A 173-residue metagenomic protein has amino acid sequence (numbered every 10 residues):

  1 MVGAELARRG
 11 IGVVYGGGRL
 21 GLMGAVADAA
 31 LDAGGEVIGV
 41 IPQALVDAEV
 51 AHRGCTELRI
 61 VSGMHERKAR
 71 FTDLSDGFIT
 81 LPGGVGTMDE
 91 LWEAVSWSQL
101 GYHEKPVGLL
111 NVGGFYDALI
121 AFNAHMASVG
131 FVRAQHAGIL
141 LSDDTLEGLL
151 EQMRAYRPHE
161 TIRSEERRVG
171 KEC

Functional and structural regions predicted by a protein language model:
M1-E36: Glycine-rich beta-alpha loop segments
V13-G17, I38-Q43, V107-G113: Short internal beta-strands
R19, Q43-L45, G83-T87: Short glycine-rich anion-binding loops that position phosphate/pyrophosphate groups of nucleotides and phosphorylated
A29, E36-P42, H136: A glycine-rich helix N-cap at a beta->alpha junction
L31-G34, G54-L58, A121-A127: Short, hinge-like loop/turn segments at secondary-structure boundaries
V40-F78: Glycine-rich oxoanion-binding loops at beta->alpha junctions
V61-R70, G77-R163: Conserved phosphate- and dinucleotide-binding cores of soluble alpha/beta proteins, encompassing both enzyme active
E166-C173: Conserved small/polar residues in nucleotide/adenosyl-binding loops
